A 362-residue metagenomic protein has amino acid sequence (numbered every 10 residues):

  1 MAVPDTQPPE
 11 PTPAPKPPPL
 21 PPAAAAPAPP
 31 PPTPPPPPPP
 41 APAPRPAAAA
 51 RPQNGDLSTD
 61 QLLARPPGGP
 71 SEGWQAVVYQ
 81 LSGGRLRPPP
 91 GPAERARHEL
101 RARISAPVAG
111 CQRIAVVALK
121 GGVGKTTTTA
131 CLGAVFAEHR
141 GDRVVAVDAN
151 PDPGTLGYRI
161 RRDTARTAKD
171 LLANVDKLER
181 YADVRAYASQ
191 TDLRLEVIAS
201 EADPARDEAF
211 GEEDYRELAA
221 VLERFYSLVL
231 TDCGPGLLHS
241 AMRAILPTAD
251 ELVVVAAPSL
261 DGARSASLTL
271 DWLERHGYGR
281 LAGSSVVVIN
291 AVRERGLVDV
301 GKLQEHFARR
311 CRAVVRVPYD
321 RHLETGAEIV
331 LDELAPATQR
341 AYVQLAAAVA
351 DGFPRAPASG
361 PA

Functional and structural regions predicted by a protein language model:
M1-A64: Intrinsically disordered, low-complexity Pro/Gly-rich regions
P22-A23, P42-A115: Extreme N-terminal, non-catalytic leader segments that precede Walker-type/kinase nucleotide-binding cores
A96-R101, C111-P151, L156-R159, A173 (+1 more regions): Walker A/P-loop phosphate-binding motif and the immediately C-terminal alpha-helix
H139-E196: Phosphate-binding loop that captures ATP/GTP phosphates
A186-D192, E196-H239: Phosphate-binding/switch loop-helix module in NTP-utilizing enzymes
E223-S227, H239-L260: Inter-motif core of Ras-like GTPase G domains
A291-A335: Beta-strand-loop-alpha "switch" segments that mediate conformational coupling across diverse proteins
G326-A362: NTP-binding/hydrolysis catalytic cores, primarily Walker-type P-loop NTPases
